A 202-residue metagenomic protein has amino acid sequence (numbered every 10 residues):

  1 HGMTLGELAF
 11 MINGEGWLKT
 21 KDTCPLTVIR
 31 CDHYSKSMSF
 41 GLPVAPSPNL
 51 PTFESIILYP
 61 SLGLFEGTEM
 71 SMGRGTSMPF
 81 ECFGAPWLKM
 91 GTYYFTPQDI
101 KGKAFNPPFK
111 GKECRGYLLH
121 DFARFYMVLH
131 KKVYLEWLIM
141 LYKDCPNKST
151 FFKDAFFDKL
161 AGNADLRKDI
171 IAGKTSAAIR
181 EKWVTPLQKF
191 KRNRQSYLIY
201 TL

Functional and structural regions predicted by a protein language model:
H1-I29: Conserved, well-structured core segments that form the ligand-binding/active-site neighborhood of functional domains
T23, S149-F152, Y200: Flexible, glycine/charged-enriched surface loops at secondary-structure junctions
C24, D32-K110: Glycine-rich, aromatic-lined ligand/substrate-binding cores of catalytic and carbohydrate-binding domains
P79-V184: Conserved functional hotspot residues or short segments at active or partner-binding sites across diverse domains
Q188-L198, L202: Flexible, low-complexity junctional segments that flank or bridge functional domains
